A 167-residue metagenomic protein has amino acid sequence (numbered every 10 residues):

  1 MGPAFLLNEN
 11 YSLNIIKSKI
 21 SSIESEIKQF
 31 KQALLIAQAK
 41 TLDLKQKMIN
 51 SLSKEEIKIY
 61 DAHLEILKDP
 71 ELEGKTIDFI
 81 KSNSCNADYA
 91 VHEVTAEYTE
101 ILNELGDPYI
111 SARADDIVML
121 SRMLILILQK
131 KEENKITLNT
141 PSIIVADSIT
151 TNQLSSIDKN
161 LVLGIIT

Functional and structural regions predicted by a protein language model:
M1-T167: Non-catalytic, soluble scaffold/interaction modules
